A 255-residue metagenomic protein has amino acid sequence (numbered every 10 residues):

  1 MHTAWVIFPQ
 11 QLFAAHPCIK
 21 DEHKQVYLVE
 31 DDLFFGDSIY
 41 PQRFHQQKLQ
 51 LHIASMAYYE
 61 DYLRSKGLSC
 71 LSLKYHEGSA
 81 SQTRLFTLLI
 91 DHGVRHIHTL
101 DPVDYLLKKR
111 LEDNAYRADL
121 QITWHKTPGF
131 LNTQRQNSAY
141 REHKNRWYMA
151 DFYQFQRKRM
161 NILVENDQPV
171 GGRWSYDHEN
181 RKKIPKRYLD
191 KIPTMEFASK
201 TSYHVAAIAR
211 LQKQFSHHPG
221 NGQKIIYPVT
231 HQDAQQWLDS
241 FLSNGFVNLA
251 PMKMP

Functional and structural regions predicted by a protein language model:
M1-L71, Y75: N-terminal beta-strand-loop-alpha-helix module at the start of alpha/beta ligand-binding or catalytic domains
W5-Q11, K200, V229-D233: Short, amphipathic alpha-helical segments
F13-A15, F34-G36, S79-A80, Y105-L107 (+1 more regions): Flexible loop/turn segments at secondary-structure boundaries
E30-D31, I53, Y59-E60, R64-L88 (+2 more regions): Noncatalytic N-terminal accessory/assembly modules of large enzymes
L51, Y58, L106, V229-Q236: Generic recognition of stable, solvent-exposed alpha-helical segments in well-folded globular domains
Y59-E60, L89, L111-A115, L238-G245: Hydrophobic, Leu/Ile/Phe/Ala-enriched alpha-helical segments that form helix-helix packing faces
Q82-V229: Beta-rich, aromatic/charged-enriched effector core domains that present basic-aromatic interfaces for binding
Q235-P255: Gly/Thr-rich phosphate-binding loop signature of adenosyl cofactor/nucleotide-binding cores
